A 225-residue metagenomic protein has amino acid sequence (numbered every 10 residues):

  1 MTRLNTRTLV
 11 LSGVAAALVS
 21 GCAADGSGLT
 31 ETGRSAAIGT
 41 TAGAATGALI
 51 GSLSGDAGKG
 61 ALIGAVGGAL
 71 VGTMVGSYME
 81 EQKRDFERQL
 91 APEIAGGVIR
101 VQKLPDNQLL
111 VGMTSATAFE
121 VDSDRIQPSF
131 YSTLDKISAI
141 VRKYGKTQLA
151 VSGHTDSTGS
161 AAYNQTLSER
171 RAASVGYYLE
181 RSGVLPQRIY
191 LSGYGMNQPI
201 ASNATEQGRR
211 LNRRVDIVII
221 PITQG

Functional and structural regions predicted by a protein language model:
M1-V10: Bacterial N-terminal signal peptides that target proteins for export
A17-G21: C-terminal motif of bacterial Sec signal peptides marking the signal peptidase cleavage site
A23-D85: Short, low-complexity, glycine-enriched hydrophobic/amphipathic alpha-helices that associate with lipid bilayers
A36, A44-A48, A61, A65 (+7 more regions): Extracytoplasmic/secreted proteins, especially bacterial periplasmic and envelope-associated proteins
E80-Q108: Amphipathic, membrane-active segments
A95-G97, P105-L109, M113-S115, D122 (+4 more regions): Envelope-exposed proteins and targeting segments
A118-S152, E180, R210-N212, I217-G225: Periplasmic peptidoglycan-binding/anchoring modules of Gram-negative envelope and division proteins
H154-G225: Periplasmic OmpA-like peptidoglycan-binding domain that tethers envelope proteins to the cell wall
